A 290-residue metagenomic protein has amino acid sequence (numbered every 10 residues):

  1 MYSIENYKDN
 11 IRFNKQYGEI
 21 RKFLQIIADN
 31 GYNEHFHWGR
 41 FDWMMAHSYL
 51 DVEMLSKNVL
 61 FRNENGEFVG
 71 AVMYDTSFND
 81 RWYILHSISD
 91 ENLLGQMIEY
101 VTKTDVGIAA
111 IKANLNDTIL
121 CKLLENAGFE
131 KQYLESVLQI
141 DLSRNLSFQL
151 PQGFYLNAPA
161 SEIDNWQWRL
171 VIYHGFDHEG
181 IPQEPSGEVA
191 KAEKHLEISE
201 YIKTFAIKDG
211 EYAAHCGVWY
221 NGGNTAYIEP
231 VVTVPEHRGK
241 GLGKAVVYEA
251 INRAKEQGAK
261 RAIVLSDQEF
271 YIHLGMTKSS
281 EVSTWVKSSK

Functional and structural regions predicted by a protein language model:
M1-D42, Q149-E184: Short amphipathic alpha-helix that is part of the acyltransferase structural core
Y2, Y7-I11, A28-T102, K208 (+2 more regions): Conserved donor-binding loop and adjoining core beta-sheet/short helix segment in diverse acyl/aminoacyl transferases
K57-L60, I202-F205, Y248: Hydrophobic beta-strand residues of extracellular immunoglobulin-like
D75-N79, H86-F154, E281-K290: Acyl-donor-binding surface of acyltransferase catalytic domains
L93-L94, G239-K244: Glycine-rich acyl-CoA binding loop
T104-L115, A254-S266: Conserved GNAT acetyl-CoA-binding A-motif
L120-L124, Y271-I272, M276: Conserved active-site tyrosine of GNAT-family acetyltransferases
V171-N221: A mid-sequence, solvent-exposed acidic-amphipathic segment
